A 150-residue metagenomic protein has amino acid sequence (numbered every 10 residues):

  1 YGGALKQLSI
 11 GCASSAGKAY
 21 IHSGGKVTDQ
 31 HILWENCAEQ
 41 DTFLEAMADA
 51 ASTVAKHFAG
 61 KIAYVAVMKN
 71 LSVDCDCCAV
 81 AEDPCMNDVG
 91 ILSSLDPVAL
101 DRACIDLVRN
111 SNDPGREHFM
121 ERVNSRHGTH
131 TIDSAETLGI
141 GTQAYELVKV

Functional and structural regions predicted by a protein language model:
Y1-V150: Extended, low-polarity segments enriched in aliphatic/aromatic residues
